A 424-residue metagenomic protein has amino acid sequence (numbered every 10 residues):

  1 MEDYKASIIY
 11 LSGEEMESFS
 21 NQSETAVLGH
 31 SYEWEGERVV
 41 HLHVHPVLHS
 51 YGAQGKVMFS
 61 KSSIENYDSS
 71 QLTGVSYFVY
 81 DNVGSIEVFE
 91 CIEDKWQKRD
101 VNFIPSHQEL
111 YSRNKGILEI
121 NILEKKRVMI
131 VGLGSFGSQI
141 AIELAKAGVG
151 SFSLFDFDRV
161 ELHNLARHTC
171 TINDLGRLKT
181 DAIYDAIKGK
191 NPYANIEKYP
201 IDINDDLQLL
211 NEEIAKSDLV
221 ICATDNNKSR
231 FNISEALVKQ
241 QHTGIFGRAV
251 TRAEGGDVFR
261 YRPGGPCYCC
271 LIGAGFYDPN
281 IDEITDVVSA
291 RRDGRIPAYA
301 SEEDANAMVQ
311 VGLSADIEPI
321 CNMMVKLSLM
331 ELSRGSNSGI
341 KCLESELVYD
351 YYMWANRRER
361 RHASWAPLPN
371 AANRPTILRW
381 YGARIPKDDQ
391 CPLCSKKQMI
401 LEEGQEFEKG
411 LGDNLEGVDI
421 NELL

Functional and structural regions predicted by a protein language model:
M1-K98, E212-L219, A223-L424: Glycine-rich phosphate/adenylate-binding loop
K98-V128: A short, basic/flexible loop-to-alpha-helix module at the beginning of a structural domain
G116-E161: Glycine-rich adenosine-cofactor-binding loop
V131, F155-F157, Y199, C222-A223 (+1 more regions): Generic beta-strand/beta-sheet core signal
A141-E143, A166-R167, N232-A236: Short amphipathic alpha-helical segments
F157-Y193: Glycine-rich phosphate-binding loop and adjoining beta1-alpha1-beta2 segment of Rossmann-like nucleotide-binding folds
E161-L162, D206, E254-G256: Generic structural signal for helix capping and beta-alpha/helix-loop junctions
A182-S217, T224-N227: A structured beta-alpha segment of the ubiquitous adenosine-cofactor-binding alpha/beta core
